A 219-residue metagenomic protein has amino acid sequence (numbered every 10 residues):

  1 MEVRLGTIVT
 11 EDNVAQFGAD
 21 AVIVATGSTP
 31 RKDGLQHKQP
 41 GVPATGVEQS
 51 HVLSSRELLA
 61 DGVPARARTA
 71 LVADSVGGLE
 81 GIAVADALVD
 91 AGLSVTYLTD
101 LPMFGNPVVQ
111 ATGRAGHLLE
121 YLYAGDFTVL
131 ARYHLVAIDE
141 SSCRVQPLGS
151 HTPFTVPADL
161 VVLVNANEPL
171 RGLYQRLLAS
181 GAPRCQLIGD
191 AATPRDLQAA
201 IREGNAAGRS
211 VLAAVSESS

Functional and structural regions predicted by a protein language model:
M1, I8, A44-T45, A67 (+10 more regions): Generic hydrophobic/packing signal
M1-R31, S54-E57, R66, V89-R176: A Rossmann-like FAD-binding core segment of flavoenzymes
D12, R31-A91, L178-D196: Glycine-rich dinucleotide-binding loop and its adjacent helix/turn
N13, P40, D139, G172 (+2 more regions): Alpha-helix termini
G41, G113-G116, G204-A206: Short, hinge-like loop/turn segments at secondary-structure boundaries
D74-D86, P102-Q110, A179, I188-S219: A conserved FAD-binding loop/helix module that cradles the flavin
